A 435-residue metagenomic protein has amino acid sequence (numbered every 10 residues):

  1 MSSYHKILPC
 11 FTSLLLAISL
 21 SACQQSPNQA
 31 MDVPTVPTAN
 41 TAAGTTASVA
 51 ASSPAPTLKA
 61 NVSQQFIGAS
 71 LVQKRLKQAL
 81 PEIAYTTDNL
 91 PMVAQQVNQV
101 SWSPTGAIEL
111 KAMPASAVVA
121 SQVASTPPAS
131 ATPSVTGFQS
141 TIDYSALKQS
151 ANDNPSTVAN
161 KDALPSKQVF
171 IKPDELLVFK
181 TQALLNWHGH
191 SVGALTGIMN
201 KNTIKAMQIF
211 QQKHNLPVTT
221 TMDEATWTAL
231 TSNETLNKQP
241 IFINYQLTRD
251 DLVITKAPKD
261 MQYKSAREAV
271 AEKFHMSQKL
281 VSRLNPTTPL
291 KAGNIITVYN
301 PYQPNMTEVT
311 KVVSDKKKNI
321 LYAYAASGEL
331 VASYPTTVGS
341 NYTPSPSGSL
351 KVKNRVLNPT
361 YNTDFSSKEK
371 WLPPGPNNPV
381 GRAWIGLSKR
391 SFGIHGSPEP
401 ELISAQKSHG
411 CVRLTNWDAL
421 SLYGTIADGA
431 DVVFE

Functional and structural regions predicted by a protein language model:
S2-F11: Bacterial N-terminal signal peptides that target proteins for export
S19-A22: C-terminal motif of bacterial Sec signal peptides marking the signal peptidase cleavage site
Q24-P27: Bacterial signal peptide processing site
Q29-V100: Post-signal peptide N-terminal segment of mature Sec-exported envelope proteins
E109, P114, I171-K205, F242-F274: Primarily a LysM-type cell-wall glycan-binding module
I171-F179, N186-T231, R283-I295: Short acidic, glycine/serine/threonine-rich helix-capping segments at coil-helix boundaries
N305-S397: Gly/Pro-biased beta-strand-loop elements
K370-E435: Exported/periplasmic cell-wall-interacting domains
